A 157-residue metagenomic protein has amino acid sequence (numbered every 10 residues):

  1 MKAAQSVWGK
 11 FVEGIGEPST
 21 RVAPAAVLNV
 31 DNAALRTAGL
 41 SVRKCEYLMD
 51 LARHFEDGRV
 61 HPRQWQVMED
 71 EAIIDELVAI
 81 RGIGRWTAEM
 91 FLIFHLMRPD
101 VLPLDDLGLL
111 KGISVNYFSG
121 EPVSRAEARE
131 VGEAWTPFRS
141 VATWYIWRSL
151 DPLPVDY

Functional and structural regions predicted by a protein language model:
M1-Y157: HhH-family (HhH-GPD) DNA N-glycosylase catalytic core used in base-excision repair
